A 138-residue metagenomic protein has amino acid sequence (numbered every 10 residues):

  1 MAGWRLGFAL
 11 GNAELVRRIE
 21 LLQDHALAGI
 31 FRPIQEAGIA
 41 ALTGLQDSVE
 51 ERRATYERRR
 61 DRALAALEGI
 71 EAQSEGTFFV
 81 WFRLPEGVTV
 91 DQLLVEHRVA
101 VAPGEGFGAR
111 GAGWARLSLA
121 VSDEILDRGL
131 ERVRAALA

Functional and structural regions predicted by a protein language model:
M1-A138: PLP-dependent class I/II
